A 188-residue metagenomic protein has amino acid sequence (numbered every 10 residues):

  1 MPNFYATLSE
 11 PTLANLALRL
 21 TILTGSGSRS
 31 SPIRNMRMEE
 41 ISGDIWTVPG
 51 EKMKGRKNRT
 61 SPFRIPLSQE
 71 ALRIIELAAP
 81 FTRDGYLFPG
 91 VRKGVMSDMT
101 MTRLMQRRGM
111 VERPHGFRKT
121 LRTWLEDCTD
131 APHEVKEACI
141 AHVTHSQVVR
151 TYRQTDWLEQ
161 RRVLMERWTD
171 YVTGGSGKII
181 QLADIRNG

Functional and structural regions predicted by a protein language model:
M1-P2, P66-E112, G116-L121, C128-T129 (+2 more regions): Active-site/catalytic core of tyrosine-dependent DNA strand-transfer enzymes
M1-S30, R34-N35, F81, G116-R118: Basic, Lys/Arg- and aromatic-enriched nucleic-acid-binding interface segment
P2-A6, R34-L77, T144-H145, G188: Conserved tyrosine-mediated DNA breakage-rejoining catalytic core shared by Y-recombinases
T7-S9, E51-R64, F88-K93, R108-P114 (+1 more regions): Short, contiguous acidic/charged loop-to-helix segments that flank catalytic cores in large enzymes
S30-R34, E112-R113, R122, D130-H142: Active-site-proximal segment of tyrosine recombinases
G50-R56, L72, K93, D130 (+1 more regions): Catalytic-site neighborhood detector that most strongly recognizes the C-terminal catalytic loop/helix of tyrosine
L67, R122-L125, K136, W168: Hydrophobic, well-ordered secondary-structure elements that form the walls of internal hydrophobic environments
I180-I185: Short hydrophobic short-linear motifs embedded in intrinsically disordered terminal tails or helical linkers
